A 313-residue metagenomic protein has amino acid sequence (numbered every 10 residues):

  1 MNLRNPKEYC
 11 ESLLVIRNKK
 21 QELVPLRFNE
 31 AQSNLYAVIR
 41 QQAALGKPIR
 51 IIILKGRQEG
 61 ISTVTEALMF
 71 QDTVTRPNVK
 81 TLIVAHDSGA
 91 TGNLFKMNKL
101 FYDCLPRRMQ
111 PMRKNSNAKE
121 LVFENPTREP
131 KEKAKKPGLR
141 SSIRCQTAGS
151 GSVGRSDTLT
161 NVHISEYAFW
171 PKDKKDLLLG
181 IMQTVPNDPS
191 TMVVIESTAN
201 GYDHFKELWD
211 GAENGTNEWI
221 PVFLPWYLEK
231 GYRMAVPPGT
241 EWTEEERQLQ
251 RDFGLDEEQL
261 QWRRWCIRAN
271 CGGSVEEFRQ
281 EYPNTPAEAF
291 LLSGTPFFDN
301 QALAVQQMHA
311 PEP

Functional and structural regions predicted by a protein language model:
M1-P313: Phosphate/NTP-binding elements of NTP-utilizing enzymes
